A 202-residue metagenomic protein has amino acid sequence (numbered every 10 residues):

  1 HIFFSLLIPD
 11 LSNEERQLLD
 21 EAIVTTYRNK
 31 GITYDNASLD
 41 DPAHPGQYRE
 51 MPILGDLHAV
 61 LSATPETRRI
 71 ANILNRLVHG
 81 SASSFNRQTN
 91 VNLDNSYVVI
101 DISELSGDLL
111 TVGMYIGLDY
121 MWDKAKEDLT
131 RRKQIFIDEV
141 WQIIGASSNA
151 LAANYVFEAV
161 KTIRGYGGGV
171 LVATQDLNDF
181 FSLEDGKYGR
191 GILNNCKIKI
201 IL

Functional and structural regions predicted by a protein language model:
H1-G168, V172, E184-G186: P-loop NTPase motor domains
Q175-G186, R190: Canonical AAA+ ATPase core
G186-I201: A short helix-turn-beta junction within AAA+ P-loop NTPase domains corresponding to the substrate/partner-engaging
